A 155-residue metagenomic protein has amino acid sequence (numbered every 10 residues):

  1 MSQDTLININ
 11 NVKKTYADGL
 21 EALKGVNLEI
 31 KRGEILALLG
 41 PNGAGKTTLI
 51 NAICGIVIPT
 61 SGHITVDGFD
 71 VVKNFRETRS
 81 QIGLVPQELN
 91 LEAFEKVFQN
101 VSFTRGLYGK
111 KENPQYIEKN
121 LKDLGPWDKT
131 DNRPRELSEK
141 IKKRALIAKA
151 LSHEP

Functional and structural regions predicted by a protein language model:
N8, S102, G106-K129: Conserved ABC ATPase "signature" region
P41-G45: Walker A (P-loop) phosphate-binding loop of ABC-type ATPase nucleotide-binding domains
C54: Helix-to-loop junction immediately C-terminal to a conserved catalytic motif
G62-D70, T78: Conserved ABC transporter NBD signature motif
R133-K140: Conserved ABC ATPase signature
I147: Hydrophobic anchor residue at the start of the ABC signature
